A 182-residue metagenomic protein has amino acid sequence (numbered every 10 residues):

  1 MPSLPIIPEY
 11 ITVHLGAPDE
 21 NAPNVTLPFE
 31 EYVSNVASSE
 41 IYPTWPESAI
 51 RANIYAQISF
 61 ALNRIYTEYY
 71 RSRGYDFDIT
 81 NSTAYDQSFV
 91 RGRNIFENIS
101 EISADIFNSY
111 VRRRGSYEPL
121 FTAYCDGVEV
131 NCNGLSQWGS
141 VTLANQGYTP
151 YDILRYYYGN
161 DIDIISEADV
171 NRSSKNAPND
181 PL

Functional and structural regions predicted by a protein language model:
M1-L182: Conserved, single-site charged/polar hotspot
